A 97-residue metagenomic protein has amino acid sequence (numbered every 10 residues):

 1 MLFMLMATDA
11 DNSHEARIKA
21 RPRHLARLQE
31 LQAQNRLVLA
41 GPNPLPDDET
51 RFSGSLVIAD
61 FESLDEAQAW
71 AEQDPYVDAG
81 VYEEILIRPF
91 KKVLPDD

Functional and structural regions predicted by a protein language model:
M1-D97: Conserved, structured core segments of small domains
